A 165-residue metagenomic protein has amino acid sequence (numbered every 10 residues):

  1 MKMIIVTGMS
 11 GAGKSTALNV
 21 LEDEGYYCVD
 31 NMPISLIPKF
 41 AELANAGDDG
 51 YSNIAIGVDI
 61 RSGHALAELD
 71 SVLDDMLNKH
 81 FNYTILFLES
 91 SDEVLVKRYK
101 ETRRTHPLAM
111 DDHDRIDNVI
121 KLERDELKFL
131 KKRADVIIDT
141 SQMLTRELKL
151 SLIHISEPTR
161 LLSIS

Functional and structural regions predicted by a protein language model:
V6: Hydrophobic anchor at the beta1->P-loop junction of P-loop NTPases
M9: P-loop (Walker A) phosphate-binding loop of NTP-binding proteins
G13: Conserved glycine(s) of the Walker
A17-L18: Post-Walker A alpha-helix
D23-D30: Post-Walker A helix-loop "phosphate-sensing" segment adjacent to the P-loop in P-loop NTPases
D30-N31, P38-D74: Conserved nucleotide-sensing/catalytic segment adjacent to the nucleotide-binding pocket in NTP-handling enzymes
Y83-K128, V136, T140-M143: A glycine- and Lys/Arg-enriched "phosphate-lid" helix/loop adjacent to the NTP-binding pocket of small-molecule kinases
I153-S165: Single conserved hydrophobic/aromatic residue that forms the stacking wall/gate of nucleotide- or nucleobase-binding
